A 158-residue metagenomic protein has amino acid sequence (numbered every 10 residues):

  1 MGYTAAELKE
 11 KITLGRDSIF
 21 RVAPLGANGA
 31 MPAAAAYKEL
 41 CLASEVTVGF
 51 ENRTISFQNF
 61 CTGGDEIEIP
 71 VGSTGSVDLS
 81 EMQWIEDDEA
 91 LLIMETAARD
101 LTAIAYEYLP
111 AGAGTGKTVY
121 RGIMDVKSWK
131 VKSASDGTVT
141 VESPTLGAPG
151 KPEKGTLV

Functional and structural regions predicted by a protein language model:
M1-A5, K151-V158: Viral virion structural and adsorption modules
G2-D78, Q83, M124-T140: Solvent-exposed edge beta-strands and adjacent loop segments that serve as assembly or binding interfaces
I55, V71, L92, A103 (+2 more regions): Hydrophobic transmembrane signal anchors and adjacent membrane-proximal interface regions, especially in viral
M82-I85, G147-P149: Solvent-exposed residues in well-ordered beta-strands and their adjoining turns, especially edge/terminal strands
E89-I123: Short, acidic/charged, Gly/Pro-enriched secondary-structure junctions
M94-R99, T140-P144, V158: Short intrinsically disordered coil segments
L109-G155: Short beta-strand and beta-hairpin "edge-sheet" elements
